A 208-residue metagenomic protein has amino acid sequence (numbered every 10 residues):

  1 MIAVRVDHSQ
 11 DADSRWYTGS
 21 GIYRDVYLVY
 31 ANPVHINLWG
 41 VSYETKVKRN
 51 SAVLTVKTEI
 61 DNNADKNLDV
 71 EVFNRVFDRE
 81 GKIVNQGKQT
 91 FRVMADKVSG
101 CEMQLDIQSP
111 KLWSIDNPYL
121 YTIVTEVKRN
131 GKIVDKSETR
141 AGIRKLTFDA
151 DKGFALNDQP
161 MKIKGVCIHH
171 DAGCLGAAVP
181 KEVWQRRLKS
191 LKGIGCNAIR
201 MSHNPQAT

Functional and structural regions predicted by a protein language model:
M1-T208: Secreted/periplasmic carbohydrate-active enzymes, especially glycoside hydrolases
